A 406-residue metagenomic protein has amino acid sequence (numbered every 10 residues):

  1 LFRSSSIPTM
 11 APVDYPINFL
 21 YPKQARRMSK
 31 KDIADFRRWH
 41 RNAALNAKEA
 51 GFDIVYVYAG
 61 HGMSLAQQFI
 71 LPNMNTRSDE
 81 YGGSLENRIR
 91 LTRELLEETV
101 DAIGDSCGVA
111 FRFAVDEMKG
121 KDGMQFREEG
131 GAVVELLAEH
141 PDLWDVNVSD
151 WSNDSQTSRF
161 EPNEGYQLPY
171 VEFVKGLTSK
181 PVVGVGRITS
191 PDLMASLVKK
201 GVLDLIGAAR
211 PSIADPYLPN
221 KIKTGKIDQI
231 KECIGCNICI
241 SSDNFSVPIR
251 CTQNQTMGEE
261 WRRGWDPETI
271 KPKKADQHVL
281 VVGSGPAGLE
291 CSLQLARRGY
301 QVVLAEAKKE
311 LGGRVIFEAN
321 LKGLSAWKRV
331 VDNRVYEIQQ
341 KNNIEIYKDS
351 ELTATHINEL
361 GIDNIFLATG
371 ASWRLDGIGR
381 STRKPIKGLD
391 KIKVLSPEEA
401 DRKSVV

Functional and structural regions predicted by a protein language model:
F2-V282, P286, E290-V302, R374 (+1 more regions): Flavin-dependent oxidoreductase catalytic cores
G82, T157-P162, A319-S325, T382-R383: Short glycine-enriched, charge-decorated loop/helix-capping segments at active-site entrances that position
L85, G312, F317, A368-A371: Terminal amphipathic helices with adjacent charged low-complexity linkers/tails
V183, V303, E345-D349, L395: General small-molecule cofactor/ligand-binding pocket signal
I188-D192, I213, E351-A354, E399-R402: Short acidic loop-to-helix transition motifs that present clustered carboxylates
M257-P272, Y336-Q340, I346, T355 (+1 more regions): Glycine-rich dinucleotide-binding loop and its adjacent helix/turn
L280-E345, S404-V406: Beta1-alpha1 glycine-rich phosphate/pyrophosphate-binding loop at the start of Rossmann-like nucleotide-binding domains
I362-N364, A368-G377: Glycine-/small-residue-rich beta->alpha transition segments that form the dinucleotide
